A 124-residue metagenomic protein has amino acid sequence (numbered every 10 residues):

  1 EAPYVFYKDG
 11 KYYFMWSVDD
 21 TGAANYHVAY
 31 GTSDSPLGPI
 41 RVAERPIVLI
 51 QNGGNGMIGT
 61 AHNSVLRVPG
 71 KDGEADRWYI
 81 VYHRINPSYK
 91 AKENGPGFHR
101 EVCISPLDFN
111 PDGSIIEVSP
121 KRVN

Functional and structural regions predicted by a protein language model:
E1-N124: Carbohydrate-active catalytic/glycan-binding domains of CAZyme proteins, especially the secreted or lumenal ectodomains
